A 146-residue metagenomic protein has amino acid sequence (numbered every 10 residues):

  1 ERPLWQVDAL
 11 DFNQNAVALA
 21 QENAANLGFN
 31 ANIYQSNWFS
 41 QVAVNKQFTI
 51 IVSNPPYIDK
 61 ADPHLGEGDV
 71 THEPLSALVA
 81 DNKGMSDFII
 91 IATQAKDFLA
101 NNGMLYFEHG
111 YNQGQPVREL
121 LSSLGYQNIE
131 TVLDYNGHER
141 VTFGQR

Functional and structural regions predicted by a protein language model:
R2-R146: S-adenosylmethionine
